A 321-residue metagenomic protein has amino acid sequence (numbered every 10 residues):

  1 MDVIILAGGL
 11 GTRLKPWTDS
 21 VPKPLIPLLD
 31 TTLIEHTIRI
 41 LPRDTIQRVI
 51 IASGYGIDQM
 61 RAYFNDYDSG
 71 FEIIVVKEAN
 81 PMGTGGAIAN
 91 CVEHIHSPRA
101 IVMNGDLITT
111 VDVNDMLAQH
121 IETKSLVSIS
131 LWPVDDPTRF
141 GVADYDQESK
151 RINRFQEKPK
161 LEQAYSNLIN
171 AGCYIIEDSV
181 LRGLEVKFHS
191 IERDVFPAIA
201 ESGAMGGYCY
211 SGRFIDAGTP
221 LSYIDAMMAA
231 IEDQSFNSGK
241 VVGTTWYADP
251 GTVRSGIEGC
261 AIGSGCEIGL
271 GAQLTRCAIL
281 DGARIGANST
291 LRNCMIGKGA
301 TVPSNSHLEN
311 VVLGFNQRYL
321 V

Functional and structural regions predicted by a protein language model:
M1-R61, K298: N-terminal glycine-rich phosphate-binding loop and ensuing alpha1 helix
D2-I4, R48-I50, I74, I101 (+2 more regions): A structural signal for isolated positions on well-ordered beta-strands in alpha/beta enzyme cores
K23, V76-M82, S211-I215: Glycine-rich "substrate-gating" loop/helix at the edge of Rossmann-like oxidoreductase active sites
E35, G85, A89, G271: Glycine-rich phosphate-binding loop at the start of an alpha helix
M60-Q147, E185: Conserved beta-loop-beta/alpha segment of the NTase-like Rossmann-fold superfamily that binds/positions NTPs
A100-I101, I108, L117-I121, V134-P137 (+1 more regions): Catalytic-core segments of class I nucleotidyltransferases/pyrophosphorylases that form NMP-activated intermediates
G239-S255, C260-A261, C266-I268, A272 (+8 more regions): A structural motif detector for beta-strand N-caps
